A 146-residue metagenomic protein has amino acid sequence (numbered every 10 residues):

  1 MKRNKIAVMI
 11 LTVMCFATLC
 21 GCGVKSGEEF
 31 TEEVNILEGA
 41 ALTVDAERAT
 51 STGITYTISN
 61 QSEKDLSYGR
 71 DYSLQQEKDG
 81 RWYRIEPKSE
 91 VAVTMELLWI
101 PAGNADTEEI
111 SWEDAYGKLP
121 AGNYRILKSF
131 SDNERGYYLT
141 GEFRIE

Functional and structural regions predicted by a protein language model:
K2-K25: Sec-dependent N-terminal signal peptides of Gram-positive bacterial secreted proteins and lipoproteins
I6-V8, E86, T107: Hydrophobic alpha-helical segments, principally membrane-spanning helices and signal/leader peptides
L11-M14, V34, I58, A92 (+1 more regions): Short, functionally important structural connectors and interaction interfaces within domains
C22-E86, E90, W99-I100, S129-E146: Primarily secretory-pathway and cell-envelope proteins
E90-G117: Intrinsically disordered, low-complexity Pro/Gly/Ser/Thr-rich segments with frequent PxxP/GP/PP motifs and embedded
A105, L119-S129: A short tyrosine-centered beta-strand micro-motif
